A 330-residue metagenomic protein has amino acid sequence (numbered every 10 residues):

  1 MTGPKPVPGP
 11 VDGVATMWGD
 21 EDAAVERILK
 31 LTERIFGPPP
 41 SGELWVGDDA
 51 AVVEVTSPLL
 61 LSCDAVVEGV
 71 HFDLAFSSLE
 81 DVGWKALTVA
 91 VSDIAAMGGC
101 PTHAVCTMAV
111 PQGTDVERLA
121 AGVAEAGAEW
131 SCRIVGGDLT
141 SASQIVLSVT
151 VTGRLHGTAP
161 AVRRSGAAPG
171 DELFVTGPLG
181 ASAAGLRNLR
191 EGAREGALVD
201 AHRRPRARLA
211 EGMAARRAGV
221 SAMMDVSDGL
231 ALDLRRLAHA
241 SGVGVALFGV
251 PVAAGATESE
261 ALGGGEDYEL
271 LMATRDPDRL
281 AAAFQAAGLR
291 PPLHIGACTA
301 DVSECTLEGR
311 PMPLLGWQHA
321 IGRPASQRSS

Functional and structural regions predicted by a protein language model:
M1-S78, M97, T102, C106 (+3 more regions): Extreme N-terminal cap/leader segments of soluble proteins
G3, V7-G9, R203-R206, A282-S330: Acidic, Ser/Thr/Pro-rich beta/coil linker or hinge segments at domain junctions
T56, V66, C100-R187, A297: Glycine-rich anion-binding loops of enzyme active sites
L79-H103, R118-E129, A210-A214, L232-L237: Small-aliphatic-rich amphipathic alpha-helix that forms the alpha element of a beta-alpha
G113, D200-D267, T299: Active-site-proximal betaalpha loop/short-helix elements that scaffold phosphoryl/nucleotidyl transfer chemistry
T114-E117, D276-A283: Short, conserved charged micro-motifs
T152, L271-R275: Short hydrophobic/aromatic beta-strand micro-patches that form the beta-sheet surface supporting nucleotide- or nucleic
A183-A201: Short, compositionally biased
